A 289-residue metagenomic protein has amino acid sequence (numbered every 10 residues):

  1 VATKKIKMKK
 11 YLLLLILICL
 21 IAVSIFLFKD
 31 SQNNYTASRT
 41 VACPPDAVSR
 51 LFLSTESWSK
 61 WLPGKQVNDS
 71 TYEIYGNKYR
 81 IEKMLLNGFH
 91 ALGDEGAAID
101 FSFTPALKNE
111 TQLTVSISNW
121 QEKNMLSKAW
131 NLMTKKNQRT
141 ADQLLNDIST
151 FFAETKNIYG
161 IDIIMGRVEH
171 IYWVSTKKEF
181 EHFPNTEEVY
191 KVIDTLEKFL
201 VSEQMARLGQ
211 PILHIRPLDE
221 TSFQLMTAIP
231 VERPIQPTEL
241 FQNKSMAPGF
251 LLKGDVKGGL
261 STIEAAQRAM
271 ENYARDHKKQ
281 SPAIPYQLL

Functional and structural regions predicted by a protein language model:
A2-Y11: Positively charged n-region of N-terminal signal peptides that target proteins for export
K10, Y72-I74, M84-L86: Hydrophobic transmembrane signal anchors and adjacent membrane-proximal interface regions, especially in viral
Y11-L27: Hydrophobic membrane-insertion alpha-helices, especially the h-region of bacterial N-terminal signal peptides
V23, L27-K29, T40-E56, L62-G76 (+1 more regions): A solvent-exposed interaction/effector surface
N34-Y35: Bacterial Sec-exported substrate-binding components of ABC uptake systems
N77-R80, M84-H90, F103: N-terminal Sec/ER secretory leader and immediately downstream segment of secreted/extracellular precursors
